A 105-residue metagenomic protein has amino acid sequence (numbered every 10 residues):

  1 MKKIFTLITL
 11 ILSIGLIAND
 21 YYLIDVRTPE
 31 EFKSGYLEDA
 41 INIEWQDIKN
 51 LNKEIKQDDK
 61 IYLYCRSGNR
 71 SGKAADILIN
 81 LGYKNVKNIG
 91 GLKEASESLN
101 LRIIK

Functional and structural regions predicted by a protein language model:
I4-S13: Sec-dependent N-terminal signal peptides
I14-N19: Sec/Tat signal peptide C-region and signal peptidase I cleavage site
Y21-Y22, P29-D59, N69-K105: Rhodanese-like catalytic fold shared by cysteine-dependent sulfurtransferases and DSP/PTP-type phosphatases
Y64: Short, surface-exposed ligand- or partner-binding patches at beta-edge/loop junctions that are enriched in aromatics
